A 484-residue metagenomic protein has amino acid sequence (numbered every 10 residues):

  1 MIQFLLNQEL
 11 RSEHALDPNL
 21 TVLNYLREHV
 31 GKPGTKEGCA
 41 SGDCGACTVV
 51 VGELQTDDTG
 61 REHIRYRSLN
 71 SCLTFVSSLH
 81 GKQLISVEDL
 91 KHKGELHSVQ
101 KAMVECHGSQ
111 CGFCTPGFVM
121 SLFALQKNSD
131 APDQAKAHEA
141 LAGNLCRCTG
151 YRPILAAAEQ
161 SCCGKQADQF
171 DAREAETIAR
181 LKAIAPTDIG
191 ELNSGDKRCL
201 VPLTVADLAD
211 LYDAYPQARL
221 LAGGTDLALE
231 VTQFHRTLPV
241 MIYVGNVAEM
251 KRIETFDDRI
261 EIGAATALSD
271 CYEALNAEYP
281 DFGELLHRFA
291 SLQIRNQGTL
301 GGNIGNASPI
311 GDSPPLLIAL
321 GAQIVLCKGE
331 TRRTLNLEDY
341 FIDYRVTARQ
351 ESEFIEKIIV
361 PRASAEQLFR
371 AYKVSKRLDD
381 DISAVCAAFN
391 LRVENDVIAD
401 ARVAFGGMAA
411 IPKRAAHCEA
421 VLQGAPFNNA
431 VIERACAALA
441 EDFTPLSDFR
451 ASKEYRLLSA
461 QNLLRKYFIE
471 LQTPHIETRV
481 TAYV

Functional and structural regions predicted by a protein language model:
M1-L10: Eukaryote-biased recognition of intrinsically disordered, low-complexity regulatory segments
E9-P18: Short, contiguous acidic and Ser/Thr-rich linear segments
D17-V49: A basic, amphipathic helix-loop patch mediating RNA/tRNA/ribosome contacts
V50-L54, I64, S68-N70, G94 (+5 more regions): C-terminal structural segment of proteins
T59-Q83: Cytosolic catalytic regions of P-type ion-transporting ATPases
